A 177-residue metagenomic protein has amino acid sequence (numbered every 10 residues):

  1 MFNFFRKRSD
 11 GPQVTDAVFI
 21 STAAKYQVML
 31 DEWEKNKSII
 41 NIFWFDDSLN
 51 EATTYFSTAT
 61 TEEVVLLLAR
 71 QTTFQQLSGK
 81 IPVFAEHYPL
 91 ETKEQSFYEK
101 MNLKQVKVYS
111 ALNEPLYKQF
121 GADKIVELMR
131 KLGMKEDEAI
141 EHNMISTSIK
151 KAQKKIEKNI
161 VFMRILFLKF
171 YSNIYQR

Functional and structural regions predicted by a protein language model:
M1-Q27: Glycine-rich phosphate-binding "P-loop"
T22-K25, S48-A52, L90-E94, G121 (+2 more regions): Helical mechanochemical/support elements of P-loop NTPase systems and associated helical scaffolds
M29-E34, T73-Q76: Short, basic/hydrophobic alpha-helical segments
E32-T53, I145-T147: Conserved strand-helix element at the start of the C-terminal RecA-like helicase core
F43, F84, S110-L112: Short beta-strand/turn micro-motifs composed of small residues that flank or help shape donor/cofactor-binding pockets
S48-K104: SF2 helicase motor core recognition
K93-H142: Conserved segment of the helicase C-terminal RecA-like domain
L128-R177: Non-catalytic, charged low-complexity extensions flanking SF2 helicase motor domains
